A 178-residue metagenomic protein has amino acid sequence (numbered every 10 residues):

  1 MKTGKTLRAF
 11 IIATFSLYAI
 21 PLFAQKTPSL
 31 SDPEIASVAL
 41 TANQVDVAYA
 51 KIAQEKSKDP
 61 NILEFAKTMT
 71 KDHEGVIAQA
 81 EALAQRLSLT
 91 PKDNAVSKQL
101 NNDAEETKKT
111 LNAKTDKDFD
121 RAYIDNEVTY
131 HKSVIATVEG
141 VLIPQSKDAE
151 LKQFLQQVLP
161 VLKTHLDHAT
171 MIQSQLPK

Functional and structural regions predicted by a protein language model:
K2-A9, Y18-K178: His/Met- and acidic-residue-enriched segments that coordinate or traffic transition-metal cofactors and support
I12-T14: Sec-dependent N-terminal signal peptides
